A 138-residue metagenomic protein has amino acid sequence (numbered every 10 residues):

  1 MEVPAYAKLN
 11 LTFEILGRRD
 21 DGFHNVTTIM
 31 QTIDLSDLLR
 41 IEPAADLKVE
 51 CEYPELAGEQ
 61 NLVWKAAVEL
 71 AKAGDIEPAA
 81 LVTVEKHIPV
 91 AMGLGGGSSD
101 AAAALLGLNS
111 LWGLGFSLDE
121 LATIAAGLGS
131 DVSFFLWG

Functional and structural regions predicted by a protein language model:
M1-M92, S110, L114-D119: ATP-binding N-lobe of GHMP and related small-molecule kinases
A7, L136-W137: A cytosolic small-molecule/anion-sensing beta-strand core signal
W64-K65, A102, T123: A broad detector of short, well-ordered amphipathic alpha-helices that serve as recognition/interaction surfaces
V68-E69, L106, G127: Charged/polar positions on well-ordered alpha helices
M92-L118, F134-L136: DPxDG-like acidic metal-binding loop motif
S117-L128: Short, well-structured alpha-helical segments that form the helix of a local strand-helix-strand
A126, W137-G138: Acidic/histidine-rich catalytic neighborhood of metal-dependent amide-processing enzymes
